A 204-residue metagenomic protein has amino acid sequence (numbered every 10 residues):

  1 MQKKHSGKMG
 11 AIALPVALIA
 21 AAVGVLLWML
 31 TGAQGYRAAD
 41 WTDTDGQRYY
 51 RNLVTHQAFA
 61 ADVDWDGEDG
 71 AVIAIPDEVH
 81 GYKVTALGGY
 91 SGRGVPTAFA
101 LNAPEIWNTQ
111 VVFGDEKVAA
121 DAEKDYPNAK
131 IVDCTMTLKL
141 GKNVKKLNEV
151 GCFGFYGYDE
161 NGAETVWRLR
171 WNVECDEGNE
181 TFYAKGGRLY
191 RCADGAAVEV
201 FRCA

Functional and structural regions predicted by a protein language model:
M1-D40, Y49: Gram-positive cell-envelope targeting signals
G10-I12, L53, E68-T85, T97-N148 (+3 more regions): Structural signature of tandem-repeat unit edges
W28-D45, R168-Y183: Short, solvent-exposed secondary-structure boundary motifs
Q34-W65: Short beta-strand/loop segment at the start of cytosolic alpha/beta domains
W41, L189-Y190: Hydrophobic beta-strand positions
A86-S91: Extracellular beta-strand-rich solenoid/capping regions of secreted or surface-exposed proteins that bind or remodel
G94: Active-site-proximal beta-strands of protease catalytic cores
